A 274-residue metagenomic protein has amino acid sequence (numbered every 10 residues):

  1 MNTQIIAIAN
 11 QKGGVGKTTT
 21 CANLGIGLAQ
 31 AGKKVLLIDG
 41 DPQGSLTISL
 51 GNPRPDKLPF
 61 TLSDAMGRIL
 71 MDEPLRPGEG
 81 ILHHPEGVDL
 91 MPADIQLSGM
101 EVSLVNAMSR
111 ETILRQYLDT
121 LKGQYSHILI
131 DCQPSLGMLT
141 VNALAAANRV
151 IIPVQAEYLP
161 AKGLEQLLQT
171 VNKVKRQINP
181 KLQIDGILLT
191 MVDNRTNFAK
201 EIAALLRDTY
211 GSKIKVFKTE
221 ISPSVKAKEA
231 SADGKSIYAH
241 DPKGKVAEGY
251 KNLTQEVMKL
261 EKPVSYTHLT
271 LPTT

Functional and structural regions predicted by a protein language model:
M1-L269: P-loop NTP-binding core
T270-T274: A short, hydrophobic C-terminal helix/tail in secreted or cell-surface proteins
